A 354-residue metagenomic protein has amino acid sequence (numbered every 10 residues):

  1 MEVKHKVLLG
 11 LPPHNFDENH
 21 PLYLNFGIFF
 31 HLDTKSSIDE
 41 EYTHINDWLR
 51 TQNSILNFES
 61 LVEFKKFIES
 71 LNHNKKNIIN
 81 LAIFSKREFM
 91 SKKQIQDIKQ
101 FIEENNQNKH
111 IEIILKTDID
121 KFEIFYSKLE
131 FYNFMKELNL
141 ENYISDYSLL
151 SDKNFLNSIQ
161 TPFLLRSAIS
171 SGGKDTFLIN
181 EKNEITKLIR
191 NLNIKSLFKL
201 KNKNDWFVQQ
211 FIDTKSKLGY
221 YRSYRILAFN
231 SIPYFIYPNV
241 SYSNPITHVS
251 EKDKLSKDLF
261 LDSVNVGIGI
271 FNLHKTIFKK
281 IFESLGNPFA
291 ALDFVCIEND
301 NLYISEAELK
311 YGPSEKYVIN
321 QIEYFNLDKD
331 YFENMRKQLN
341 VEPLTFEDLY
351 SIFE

Functional and structural regions predicted by a protein language model:
E2-L8: Extreme N-terminal starter segment of soluble prokaryotic enzymes
F16-Y42: Glycine- and acidic-residue-enriched helix-capping/strand-helix junction motifs
K35-S158: Conserved N-proximal alpha/beta basic substrate-recognition cap immediately N-terminal to, or forming the N-lobe
D120-K217, N272-K275: Active-site nucleotide/adenylate-binding loops and adjacent lid/helix of ATP-dependent enzymes
F163, F207, R222, Y234-F235 (+2 more regions): Protein kinase-like catalytic core scaffold
N180-V266, I270-L273: Phosphate-binding site of ATP-dependent enzymes
R225, D293-V295: Short, surface-exposed charged micro-motifs
N265-G269, E283, N287, C296-E354: C-terminal active-site "lid" helix and adjoining low-complexity regulatory extension at the edge of ATP-using catalytic
